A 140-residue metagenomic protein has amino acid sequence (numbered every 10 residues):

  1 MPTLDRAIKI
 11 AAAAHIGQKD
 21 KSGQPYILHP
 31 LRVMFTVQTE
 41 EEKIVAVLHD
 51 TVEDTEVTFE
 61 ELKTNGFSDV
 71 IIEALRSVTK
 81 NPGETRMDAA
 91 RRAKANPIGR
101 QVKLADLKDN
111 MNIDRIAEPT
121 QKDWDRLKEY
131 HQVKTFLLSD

Functional and structural regions predicted by a protein language model:
M1-D140: Active-site helical microenvironments for divalent-metal-assisted chemistry
